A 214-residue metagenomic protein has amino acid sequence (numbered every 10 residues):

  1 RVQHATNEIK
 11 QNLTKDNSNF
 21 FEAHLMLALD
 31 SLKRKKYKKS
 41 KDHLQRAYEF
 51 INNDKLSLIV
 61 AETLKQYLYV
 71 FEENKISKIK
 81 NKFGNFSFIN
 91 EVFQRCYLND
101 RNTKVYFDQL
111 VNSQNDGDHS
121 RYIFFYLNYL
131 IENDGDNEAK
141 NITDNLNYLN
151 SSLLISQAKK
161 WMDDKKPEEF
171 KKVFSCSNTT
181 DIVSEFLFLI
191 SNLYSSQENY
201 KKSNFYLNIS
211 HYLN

Functional and structural regions predicted by a protein language model:
R1-N214: Alpha-helical solenoid repeat scaffolds
